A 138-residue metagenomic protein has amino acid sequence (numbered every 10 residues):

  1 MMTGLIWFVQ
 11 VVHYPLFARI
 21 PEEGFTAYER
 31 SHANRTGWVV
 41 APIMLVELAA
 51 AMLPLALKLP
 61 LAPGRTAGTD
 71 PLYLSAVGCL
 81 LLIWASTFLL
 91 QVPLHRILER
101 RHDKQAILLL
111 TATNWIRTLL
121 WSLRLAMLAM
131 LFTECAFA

Functional and structural regions predicted by a protein language model:
M1, A50, L72, C79-L82 (+2 more regions): Hydrophobic residues within membrane-embedded alpha-helical segments of Major Facilitator Superfamily
M1-V46, R96-L109: Interfacial loop at the N-terminal end of multi-pass membrane proteins
N34, W38-A41, L74-V77, T111-T118: Internal alpha-helical transmembrane segments of multi-pass membrane proteins, especially GPCRs
V40-P54, R117-A126: Core segments of transmembrane alpha-helices that mediate helix-helix packing or line hydrophobic substrate/ligand
L53-L80: Transmembrane helix-loop-helix
L81-L89: Mid-bilayer segments of alpha-helical transmembrane spans in multi-pass integral membrane proteins that mediate
L128-A138: Juxtamembrane boundary at the C-terminal end of a transmembrane helix
